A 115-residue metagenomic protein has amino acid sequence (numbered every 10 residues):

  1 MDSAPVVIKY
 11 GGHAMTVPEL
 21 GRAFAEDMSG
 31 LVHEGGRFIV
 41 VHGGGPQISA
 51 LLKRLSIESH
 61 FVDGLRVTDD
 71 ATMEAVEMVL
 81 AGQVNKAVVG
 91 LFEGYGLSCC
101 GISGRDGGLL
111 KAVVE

Functional and structural regions predicted by a protein language model:
M1-E115: Nucleotide/pyrophosphate-binding catalytic subdomain
